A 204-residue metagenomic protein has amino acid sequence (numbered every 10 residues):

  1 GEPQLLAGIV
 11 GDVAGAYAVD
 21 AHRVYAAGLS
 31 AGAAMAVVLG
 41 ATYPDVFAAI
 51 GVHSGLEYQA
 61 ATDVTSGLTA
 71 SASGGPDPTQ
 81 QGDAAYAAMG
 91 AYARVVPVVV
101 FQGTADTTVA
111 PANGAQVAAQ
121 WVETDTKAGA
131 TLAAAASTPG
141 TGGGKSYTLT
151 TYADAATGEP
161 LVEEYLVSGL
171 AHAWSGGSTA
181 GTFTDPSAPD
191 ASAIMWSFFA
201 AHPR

Functional and structural regions predicted by a protein language model:
G1-A34, A41-F47, A93: Gly/Ser-rich "nucleophile elbow"/oxyanion-hole loop immediately N-terminal to the catalytic nucleophile in hydrolases
G1-Q4, S30, A41, T108-A112 (+1 more regions): Soluble non-cytosolic domains of exported or imported proteins
A7-V10, A115-V122, W196, A200: Non-transmembrane alpha-helical segments in soluble domains of secreted/periplasmic/extracellular proteins
A26-G28, H53, F101: Short beta-strand immediately N-terminal to the catalytic nucleophile in serine-hydrolase-like folds
V46-E57: A conserved short beta-strand
Y58-E159, L166-H172: The feature captures the conserved acid-bearing segment of alpha/beta-hydrolase catalytic domains
T104-V109, S175-S187: Active-site rim elements
T184-R204: Catalytic active-site module of serine/aspartate enzymes centered on a nucleophile-bearing elbow/loop
